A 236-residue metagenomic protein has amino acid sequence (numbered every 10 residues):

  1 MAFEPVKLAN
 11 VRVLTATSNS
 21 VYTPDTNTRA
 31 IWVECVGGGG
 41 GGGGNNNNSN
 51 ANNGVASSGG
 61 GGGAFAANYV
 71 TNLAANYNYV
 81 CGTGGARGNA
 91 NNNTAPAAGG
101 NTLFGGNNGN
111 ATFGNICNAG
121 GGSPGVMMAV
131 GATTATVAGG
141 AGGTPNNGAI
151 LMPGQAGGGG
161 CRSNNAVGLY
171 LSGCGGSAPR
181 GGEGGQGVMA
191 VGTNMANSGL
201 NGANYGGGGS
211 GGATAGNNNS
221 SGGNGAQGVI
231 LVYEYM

Functional and structural regions predicted by a protein language model:
M1-K7, C117: Short, low-complexity N-terminal tether/leader segments at secretion or assembly junctions of large, surface-exposed
K7-N47, Q155, V167-S177, G181-G184 (+1 more regions): Beta-rich globular "head" domains
V13-N27, P96-G105, N110-A111, G131-N147 (+1 more regions): Surface-exposed ligand/attachment interfaces on beta-rich extracellular proteins
A16-S20, D25, C35-N115, S210-V232: Glycine-rich strand-loop-strand elements at beta-sheet edges
N115-N201: Acidic, glycine-rich loop-and-strand cores that form catalytic or ligand-binding grooves in diverse globular domains
N204-G208: Short FAD-binding loop at a beta-strand-to-alpha-helix junction that anchors the flavin cofactor in diverse
